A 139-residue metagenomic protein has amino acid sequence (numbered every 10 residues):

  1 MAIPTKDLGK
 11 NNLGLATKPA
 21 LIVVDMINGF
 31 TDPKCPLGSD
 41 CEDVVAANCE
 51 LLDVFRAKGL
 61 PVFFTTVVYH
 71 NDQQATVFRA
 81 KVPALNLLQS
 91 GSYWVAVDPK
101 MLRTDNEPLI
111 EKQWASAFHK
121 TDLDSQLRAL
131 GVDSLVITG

Functional and structural regions predicted by a protein language model:
M1-T104, P108: Active-site acidic carboxylates
G91-G139: Internal catalytic-core helix/loop-beta-alpha segment that presents or stabilizes conserved functional determinants
